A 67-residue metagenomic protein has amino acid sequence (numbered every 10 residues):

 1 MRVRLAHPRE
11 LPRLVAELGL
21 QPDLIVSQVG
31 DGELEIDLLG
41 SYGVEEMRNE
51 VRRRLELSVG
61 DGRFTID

Functional and structural regions predicted by a protein language model:
R4-L24: Short amphipathic alpha-helix segments
H7-E10, L39-E45: Helix N-cap motif at beta-to-alpha junctions
L14-L20, E46-V59: Short amphipathic alpha-helices in soluble, non-transmembrane regions that often serve as interface/regulatory elements
L24-V29, V51-D67: Conserved short beta-strand edge segments in small beta-sheet-based binding/regulatory domains
G30-Y42: A generic structural motif
